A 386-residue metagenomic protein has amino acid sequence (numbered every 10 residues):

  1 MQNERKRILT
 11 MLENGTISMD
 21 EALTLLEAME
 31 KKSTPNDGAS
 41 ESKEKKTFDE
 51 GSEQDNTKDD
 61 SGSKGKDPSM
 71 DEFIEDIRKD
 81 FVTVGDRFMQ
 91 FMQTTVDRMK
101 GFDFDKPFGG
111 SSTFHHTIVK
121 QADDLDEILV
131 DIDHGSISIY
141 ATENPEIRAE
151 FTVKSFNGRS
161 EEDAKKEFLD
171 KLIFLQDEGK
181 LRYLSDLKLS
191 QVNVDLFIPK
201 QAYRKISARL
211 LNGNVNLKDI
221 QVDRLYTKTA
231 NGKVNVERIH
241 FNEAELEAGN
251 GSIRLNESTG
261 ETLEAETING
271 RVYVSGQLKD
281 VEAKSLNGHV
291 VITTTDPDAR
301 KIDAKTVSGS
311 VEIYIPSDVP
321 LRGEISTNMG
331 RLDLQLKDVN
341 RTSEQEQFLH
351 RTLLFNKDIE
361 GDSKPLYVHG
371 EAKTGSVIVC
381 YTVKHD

Functional and structural regions predicted by a protein language model:
M1-E13: C-terminal alpha-helical interaction appendages
L9, G15, L26-I132, S136-R209 (+5 more regions): Acidic (Asp/Glu) and glycine-rich low-complexity loops/linkers that are typically intrinsically disordered
V192-D195, N214-N216, V291-I292, E312-I313: Beta-strand-rich extracellular passenger or scaffold domains
P199-Q201, E237-R238, L255-D386: Short, surface-exposed interaction patches in beta-rich subdomains that mediate adhesion/assembly near membranes
S207-G251: Right-handed parallel beta-helix
